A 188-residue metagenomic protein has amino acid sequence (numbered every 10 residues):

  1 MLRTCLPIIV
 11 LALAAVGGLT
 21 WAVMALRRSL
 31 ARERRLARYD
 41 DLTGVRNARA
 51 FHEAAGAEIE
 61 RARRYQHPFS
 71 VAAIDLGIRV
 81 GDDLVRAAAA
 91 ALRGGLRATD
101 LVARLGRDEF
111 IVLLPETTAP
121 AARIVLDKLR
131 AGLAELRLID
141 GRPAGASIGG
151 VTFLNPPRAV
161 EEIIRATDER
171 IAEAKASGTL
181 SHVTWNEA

Functional and structural regions predicted by a protein language model:
E33, F51-H52, E58, F110: Hydrophobic scaffolding residues in well-structured cytosolic catalytic/regulatory domains that bind or process
R34-E53, I74-V80, R86: Conserved nucleotide-binding and Mg2+-coordinating catalytic segments in signaling enzymes
A54-V80: Active-site-proximal structural segments of metal-dependent nucleotidyl cyclase/transferase enzymes
V80-L84, V112-K128: Short helix/loop segment flanking the catalytic signature motif in cyclic-nucleotide metabolism enzymes
G94, L101-R104: A short pre-motif secondary-structure segment
A103-E109, L113: Short glycine- and acidic-residue-rich catalytic loops of nucleotidyl-transferase/cyclase enzymes
A103-R104, L133-S147: Catalytic core regions of nucleotide second-messenger enzymes
P120-D127, F153-V183, A188: Catalytic-core segments of nucleotide cyclases and related cyclic-nucleotide turnover enzymes
